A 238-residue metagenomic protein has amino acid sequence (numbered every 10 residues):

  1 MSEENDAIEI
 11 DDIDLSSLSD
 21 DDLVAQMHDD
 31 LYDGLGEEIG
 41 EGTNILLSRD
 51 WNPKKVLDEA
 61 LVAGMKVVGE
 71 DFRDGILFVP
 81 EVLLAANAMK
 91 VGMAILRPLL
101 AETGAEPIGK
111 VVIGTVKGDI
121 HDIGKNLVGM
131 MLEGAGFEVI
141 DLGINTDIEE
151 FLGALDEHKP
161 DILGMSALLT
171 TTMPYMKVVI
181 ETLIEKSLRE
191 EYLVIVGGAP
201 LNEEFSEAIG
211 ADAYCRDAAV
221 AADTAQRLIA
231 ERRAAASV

Functional and structural regions predicted by a protein language model:
S2-L100: Long amphipathic alpha-helical segments
V68-G69, K110-T115, M165-S166: Short, hydrophobic beta-strand segments
L100-K117: Glycine/charge-rich, flexible interdomain linkers and switch-proximal surface loops that mediate coupling
E106, G124-N126: Cytosolic, long alpha-helical scaffolding segments
V128-A135, I140-A211, V220, T224-Q226: Cofactor-cradling patches in redox/metallo enzymes
A222-V238: A charged, well-structured terminal subsegment
